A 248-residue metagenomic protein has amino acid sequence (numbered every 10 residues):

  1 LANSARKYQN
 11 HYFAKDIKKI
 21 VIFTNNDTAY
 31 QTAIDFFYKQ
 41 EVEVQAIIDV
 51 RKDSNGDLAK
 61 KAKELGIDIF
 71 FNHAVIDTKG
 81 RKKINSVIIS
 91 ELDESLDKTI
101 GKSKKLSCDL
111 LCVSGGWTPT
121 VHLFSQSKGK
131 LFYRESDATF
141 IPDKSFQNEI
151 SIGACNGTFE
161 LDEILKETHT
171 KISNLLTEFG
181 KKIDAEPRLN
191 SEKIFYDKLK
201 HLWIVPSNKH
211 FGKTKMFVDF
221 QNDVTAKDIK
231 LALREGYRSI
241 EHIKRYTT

Functional and structural regions predicted by a protein language model:
L1-T248: Residues forming the flavin
